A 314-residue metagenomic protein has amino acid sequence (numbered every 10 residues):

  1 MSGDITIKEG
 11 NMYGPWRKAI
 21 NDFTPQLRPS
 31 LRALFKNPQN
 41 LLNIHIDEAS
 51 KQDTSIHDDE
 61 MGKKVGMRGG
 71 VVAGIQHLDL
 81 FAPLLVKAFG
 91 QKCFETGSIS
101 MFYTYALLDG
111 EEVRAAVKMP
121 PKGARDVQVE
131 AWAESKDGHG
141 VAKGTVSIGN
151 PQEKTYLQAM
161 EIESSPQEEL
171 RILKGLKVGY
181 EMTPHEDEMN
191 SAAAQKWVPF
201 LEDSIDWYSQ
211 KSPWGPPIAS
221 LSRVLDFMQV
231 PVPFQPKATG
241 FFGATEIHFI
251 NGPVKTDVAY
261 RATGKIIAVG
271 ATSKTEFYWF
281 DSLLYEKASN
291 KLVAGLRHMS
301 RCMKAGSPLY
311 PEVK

Functional and structural regions predicted by a protein language model:
M1-I44, L108-L176, N251-K314: HotDog/MaoC-like acyl-thioester-processing domains
S2-T96, G149-A244, A305-K314: Hot-dog-fold acyl-thioester-processing enzymes
V72, Q76-D126, K143, I218-I267 (+2 more regions): Hydrophobic beta-strand-centered segment that forms part of the acyl-chain substrate-binding groove
